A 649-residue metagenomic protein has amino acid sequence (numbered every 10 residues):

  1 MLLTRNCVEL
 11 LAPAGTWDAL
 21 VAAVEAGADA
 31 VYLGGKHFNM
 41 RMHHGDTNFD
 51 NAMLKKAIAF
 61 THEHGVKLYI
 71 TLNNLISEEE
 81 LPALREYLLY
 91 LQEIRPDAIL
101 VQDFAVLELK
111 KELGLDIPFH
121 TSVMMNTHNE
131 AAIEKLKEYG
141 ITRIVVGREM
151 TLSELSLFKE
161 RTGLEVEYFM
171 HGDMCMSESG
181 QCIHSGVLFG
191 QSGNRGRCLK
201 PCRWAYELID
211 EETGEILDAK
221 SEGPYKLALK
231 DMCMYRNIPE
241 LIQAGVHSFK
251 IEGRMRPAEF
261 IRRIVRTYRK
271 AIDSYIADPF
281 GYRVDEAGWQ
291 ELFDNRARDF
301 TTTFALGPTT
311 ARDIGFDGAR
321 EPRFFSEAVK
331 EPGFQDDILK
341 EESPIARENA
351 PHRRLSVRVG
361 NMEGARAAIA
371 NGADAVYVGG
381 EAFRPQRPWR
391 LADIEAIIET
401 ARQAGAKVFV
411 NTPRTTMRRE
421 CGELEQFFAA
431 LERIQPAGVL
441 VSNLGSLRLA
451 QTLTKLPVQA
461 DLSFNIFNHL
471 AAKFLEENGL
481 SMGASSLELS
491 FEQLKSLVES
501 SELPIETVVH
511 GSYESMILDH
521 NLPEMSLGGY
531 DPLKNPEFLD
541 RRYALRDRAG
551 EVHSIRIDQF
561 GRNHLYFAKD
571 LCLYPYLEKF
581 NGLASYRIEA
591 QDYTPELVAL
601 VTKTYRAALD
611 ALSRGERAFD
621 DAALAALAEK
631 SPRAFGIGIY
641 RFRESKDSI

Functional and structural regions predicted by a protein language model:
L2-T127, E154-S248, M255-F474, N478 (+1 more regions): Active-site pocket-lining/capping segments in soluble small-molecule metabolic enzymes
R143: Conserved glycine-bearing catalytic or ligand-binding loops at nucleotide- and phosphate-handling centers of large
